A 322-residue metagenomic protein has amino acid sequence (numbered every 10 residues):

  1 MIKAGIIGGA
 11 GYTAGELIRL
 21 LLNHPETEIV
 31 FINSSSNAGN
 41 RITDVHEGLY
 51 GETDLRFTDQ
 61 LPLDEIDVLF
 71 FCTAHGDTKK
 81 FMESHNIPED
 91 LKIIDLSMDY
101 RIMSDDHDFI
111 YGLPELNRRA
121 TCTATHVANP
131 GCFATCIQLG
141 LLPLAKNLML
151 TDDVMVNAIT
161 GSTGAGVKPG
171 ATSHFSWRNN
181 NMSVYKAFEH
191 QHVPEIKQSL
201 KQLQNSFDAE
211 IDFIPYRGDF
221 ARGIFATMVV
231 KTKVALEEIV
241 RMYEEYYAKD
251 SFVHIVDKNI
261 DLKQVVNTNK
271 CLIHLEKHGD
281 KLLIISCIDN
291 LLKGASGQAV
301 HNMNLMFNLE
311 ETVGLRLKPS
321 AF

Functional and structural regions predicted by a protein language model:
M1-N180, Y185-A187, N205-S206, H274-H278 (+2 more regions): N-terminal Rossmann-like NAD(P) cofactor-binding subdomain of oxidoreductases, focused on the glycine-rich
I18, Q138-A145, V193-K197, V240 (+2 more regions): Predominant activation on well-ordered alpha-helical scaffold segments within soluble catalytic domains
L20, H24, N147, S199-L203 (+3 more regions): Change "in soluble alpha/beta enzymes" to "in soluble alpha/beta proteins
A124, M182, G223-T227, L283: Short, solvent-exposed beta-strand edge segments and adjacent coil->beta transition regions
V184-F188, Y216, D261-V265: Short Gly/Pro-enriched turn/cap motifs at secondary-structure boundaries
F188-I255: C-terminal substrate-binding/catalytic lobe of Rossmann-fold NAD(P)-dependent dehydrogenases
A226-F322: C-terminal active-site/capping subdomain that shapes the small-molecule cofactor and substrate pocket of enzyme
